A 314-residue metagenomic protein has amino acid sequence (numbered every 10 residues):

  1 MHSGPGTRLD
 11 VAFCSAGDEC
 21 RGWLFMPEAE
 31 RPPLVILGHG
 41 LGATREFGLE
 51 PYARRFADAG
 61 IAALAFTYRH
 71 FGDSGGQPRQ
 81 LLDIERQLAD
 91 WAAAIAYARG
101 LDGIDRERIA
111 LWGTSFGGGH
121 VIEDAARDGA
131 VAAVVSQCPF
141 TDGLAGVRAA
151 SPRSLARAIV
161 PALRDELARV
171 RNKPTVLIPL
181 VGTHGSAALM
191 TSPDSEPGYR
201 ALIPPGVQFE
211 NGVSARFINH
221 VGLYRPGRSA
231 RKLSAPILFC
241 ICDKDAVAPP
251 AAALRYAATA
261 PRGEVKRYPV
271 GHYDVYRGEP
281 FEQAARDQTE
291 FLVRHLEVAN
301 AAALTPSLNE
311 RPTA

Functional and structural regions predicted by a protein language model:
M1-E30: N-terminal cap/lid segment of alpha/beta-hydrolase-fold proteins
A16, R45, F71-R106, A110 (+1 more regions): Catalytic nucleophile-loop/oxyanion-hole region of alpha/beta-hydrolase and closely related hydrolase-like folds
G42-R54, Y68, A251: The serine-hydrolase catalytic nucleophile loop
R55-G75: Conserved alpha/beta-hydrolase
I122-L202: Alpha/beta-hydrolase-fold enzymes
L233, F239-I241, D245: Short beta-strand/loop motif that positions the catalytic acidic residue of the alpha/beta-hydrolase fold
A246-A252: Conserved alpha/beta-hydrolase "acid-adjacent" motif
Y268-A314: Catalytic active-site module of serine/aspartate enzymes centered on a nucleophile-bearing elbow/loop
